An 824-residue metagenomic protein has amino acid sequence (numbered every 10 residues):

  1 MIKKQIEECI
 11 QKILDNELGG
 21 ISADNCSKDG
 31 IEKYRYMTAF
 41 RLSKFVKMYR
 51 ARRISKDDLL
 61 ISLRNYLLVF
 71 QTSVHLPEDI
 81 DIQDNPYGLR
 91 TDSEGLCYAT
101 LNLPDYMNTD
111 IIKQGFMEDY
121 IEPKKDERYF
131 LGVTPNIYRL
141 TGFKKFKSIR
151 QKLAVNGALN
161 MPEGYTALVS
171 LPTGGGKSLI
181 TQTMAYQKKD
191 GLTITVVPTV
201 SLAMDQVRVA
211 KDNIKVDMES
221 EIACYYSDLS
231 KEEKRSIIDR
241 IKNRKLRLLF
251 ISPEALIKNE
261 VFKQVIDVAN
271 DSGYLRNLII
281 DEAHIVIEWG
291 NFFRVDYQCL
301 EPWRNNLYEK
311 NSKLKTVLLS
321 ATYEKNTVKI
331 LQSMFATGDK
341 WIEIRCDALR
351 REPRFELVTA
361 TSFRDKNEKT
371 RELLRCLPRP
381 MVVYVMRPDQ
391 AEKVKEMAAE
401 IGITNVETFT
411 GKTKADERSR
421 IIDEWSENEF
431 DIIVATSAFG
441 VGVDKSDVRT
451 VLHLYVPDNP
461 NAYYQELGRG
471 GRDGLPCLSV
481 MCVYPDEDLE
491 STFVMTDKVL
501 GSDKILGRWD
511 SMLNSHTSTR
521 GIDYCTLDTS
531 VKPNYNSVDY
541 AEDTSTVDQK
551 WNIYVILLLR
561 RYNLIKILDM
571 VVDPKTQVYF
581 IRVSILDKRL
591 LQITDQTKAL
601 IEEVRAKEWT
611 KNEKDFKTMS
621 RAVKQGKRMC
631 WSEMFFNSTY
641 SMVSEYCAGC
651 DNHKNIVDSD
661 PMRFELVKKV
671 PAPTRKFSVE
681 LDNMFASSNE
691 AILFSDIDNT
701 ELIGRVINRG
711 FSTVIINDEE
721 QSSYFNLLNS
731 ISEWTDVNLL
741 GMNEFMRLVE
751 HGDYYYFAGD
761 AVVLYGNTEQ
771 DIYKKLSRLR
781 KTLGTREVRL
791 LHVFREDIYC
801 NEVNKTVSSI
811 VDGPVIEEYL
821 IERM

Functional and structural regions predicted by a protein language model:
M1-L319, E324-R350, S362, E368-R379 (+13 more regions): N-terminal helicase ATP-binding lobe
L278-A283, Y484-P485, V793-E796: Short loop/turn segments at strand-loop or loop-helix junctions that form parts of catalytic or ligand-binding pockets
D281, Y765-G766: Walker B catalytic carboxylates
R354-T361: Short beta-strand elements at the ligand-binding edges of bilobed clamshell
L373-G411, E417-S437, V443-P671, L748-G752 (+2 more regions): C-terminal helicase lobe
K598, M629-C630, S638-A648, R663-G704 (+1 more regions): Glycine-rich phosphate/pyrophosphate-handling loop used in enzymes and phosphotransfer proteins
M742-N743: C-terminal-biased regions
G766-N767, F794: Residues on the solvent-exposed faces and adjacent turns of beta-rich solenoids used to engage binding targets
